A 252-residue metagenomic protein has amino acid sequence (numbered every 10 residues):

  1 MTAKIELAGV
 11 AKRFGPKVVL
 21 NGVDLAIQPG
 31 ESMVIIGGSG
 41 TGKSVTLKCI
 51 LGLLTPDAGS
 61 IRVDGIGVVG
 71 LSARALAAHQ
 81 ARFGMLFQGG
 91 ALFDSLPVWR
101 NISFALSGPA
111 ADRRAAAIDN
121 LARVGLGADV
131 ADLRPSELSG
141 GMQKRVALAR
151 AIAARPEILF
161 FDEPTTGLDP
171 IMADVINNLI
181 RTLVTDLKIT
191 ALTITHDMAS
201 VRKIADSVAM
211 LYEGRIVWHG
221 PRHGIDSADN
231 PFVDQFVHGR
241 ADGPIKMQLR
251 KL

Functional and structural regions predicted by a protein language model:
L51: Helix-to-loop junction immediately C-terminal to a conserved catalytic motif
V68-G84, G108, I225-A228: ABC ATPase NBD coupling module
D112-D129: Conserved ABC ATPase "signature" region
R134-L138, M142: Conserved ABC ATPase signature
R155: Conserved catalytic motifs of ABC-family nucleotide-binding domains
L159-D162: Catalytic Walker B motif of ABC-type/P-loop ATPase nucleotide-binding domains
